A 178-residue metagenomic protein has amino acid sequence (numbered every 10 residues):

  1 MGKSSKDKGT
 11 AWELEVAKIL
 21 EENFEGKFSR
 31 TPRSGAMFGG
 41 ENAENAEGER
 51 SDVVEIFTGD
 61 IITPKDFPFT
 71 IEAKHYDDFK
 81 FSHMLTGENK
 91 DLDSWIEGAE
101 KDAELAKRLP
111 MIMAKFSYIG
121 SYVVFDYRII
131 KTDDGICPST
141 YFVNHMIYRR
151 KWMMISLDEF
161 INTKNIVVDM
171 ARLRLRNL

Functional and structural regions predicted by a protein language model:
M1-L178: Catalytic phosphate/metal-binding cores of nucleic-acid and nucleotide-processing enzymes, i.e., regions that mediate
